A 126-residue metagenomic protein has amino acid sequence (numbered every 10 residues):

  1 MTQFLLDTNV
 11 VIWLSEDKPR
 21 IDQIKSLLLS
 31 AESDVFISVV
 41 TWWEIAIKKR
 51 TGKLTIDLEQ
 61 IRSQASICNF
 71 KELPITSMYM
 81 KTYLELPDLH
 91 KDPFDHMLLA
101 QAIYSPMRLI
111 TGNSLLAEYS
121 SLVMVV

Functional and structural regions predicted by a protein language model:
M1-I37, T51-S63, S105, V126: Short, well-structured N-terminal submotif of metal-dependent ribonuclease cores
V10-V11, T41, Y79, L98 (+1 more regions): Alpha-helix capping/helix-boundary segments
S38, I75, G112: Replace "coordinates the UDP/GDP/TDP-sugar" with "coordinates nucleotide-activated sugar donors
I45: Phosphate/NTP-binding elements of NTP-utilizing enzymes
R62-L89: Acidic catalytic patch
F94: Acidic donor-binding loop at a coil-to-helix junction in glycosyltransferase catalytic cores that engages
L99-V126: Acidic, PIN/NYN-like endoribonuclease modules and their adjacent C-terminal/linker elements
